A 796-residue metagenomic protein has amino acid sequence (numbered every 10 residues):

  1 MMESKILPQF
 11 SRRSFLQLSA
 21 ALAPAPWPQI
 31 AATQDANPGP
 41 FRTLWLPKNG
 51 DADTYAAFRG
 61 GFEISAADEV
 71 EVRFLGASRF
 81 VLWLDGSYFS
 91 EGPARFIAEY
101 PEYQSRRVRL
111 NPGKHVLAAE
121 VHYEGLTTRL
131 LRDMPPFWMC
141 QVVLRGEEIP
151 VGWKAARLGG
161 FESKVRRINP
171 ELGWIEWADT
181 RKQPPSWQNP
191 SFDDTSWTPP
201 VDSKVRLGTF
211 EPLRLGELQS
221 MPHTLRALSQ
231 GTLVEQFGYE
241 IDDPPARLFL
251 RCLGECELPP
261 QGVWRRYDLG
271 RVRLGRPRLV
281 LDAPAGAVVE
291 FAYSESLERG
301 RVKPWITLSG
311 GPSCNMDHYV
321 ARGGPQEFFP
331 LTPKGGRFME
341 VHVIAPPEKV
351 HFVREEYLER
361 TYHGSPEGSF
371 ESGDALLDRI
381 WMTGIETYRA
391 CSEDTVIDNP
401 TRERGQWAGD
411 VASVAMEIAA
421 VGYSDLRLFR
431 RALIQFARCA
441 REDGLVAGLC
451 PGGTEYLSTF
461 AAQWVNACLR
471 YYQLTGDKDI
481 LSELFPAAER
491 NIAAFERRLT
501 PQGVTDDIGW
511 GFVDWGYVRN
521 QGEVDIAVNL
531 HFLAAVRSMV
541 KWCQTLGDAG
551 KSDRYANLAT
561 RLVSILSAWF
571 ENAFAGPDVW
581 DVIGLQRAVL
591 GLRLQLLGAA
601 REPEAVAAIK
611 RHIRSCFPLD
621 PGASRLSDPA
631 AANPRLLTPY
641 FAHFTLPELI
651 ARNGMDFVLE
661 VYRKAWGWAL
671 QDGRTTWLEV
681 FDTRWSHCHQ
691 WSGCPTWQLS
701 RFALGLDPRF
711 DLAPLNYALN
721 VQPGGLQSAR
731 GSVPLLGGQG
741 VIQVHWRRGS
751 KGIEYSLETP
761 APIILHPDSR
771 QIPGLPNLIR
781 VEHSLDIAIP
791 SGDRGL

Functional and structural regions predicted by a protein language model:
E3-L22: N-terminal secretory signal peptides and thylakoid transit peptides that target proteins across membranes
R12-R13, R59-G60, N633: Short, cationic motifs built from Arg/Lys/His that form the positively charged side of catalytic pockets
A23-A36: Bacterial Sec-dependent signal peptides at the C-terminal "C-region" and cleavage site
Q34-D398, D410, R427-R430, V446 (+5 more regions): Extracellular/oxidizing-compartment recognition motifs
R265-Y267, E327-P330, F574, G731 (+3 more regions): Generic recognition of long tandem-repeat/solenoid scaffolds
W407-S756, P760-R770: Active-site core of glycosidic bond-cleaving carbohydrate-active enzymes
E758-L796: C-terminal beta-sandwich/jelly-roll accessory domains of carbohydrate-active enzymes
